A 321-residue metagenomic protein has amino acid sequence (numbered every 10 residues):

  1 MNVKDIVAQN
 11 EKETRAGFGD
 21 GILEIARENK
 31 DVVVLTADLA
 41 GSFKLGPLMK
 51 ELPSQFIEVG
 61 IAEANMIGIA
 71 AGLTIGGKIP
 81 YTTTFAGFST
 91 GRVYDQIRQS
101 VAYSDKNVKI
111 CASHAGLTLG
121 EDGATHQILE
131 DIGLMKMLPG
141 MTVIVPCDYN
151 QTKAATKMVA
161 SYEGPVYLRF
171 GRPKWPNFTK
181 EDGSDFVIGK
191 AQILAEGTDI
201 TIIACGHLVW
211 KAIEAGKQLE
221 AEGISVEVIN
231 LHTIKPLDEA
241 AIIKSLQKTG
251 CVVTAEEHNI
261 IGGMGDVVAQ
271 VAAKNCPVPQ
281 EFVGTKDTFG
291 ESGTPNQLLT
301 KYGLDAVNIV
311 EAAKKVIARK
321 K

Functional and structural regions predicted by a protein language model:
M1-R169, K174: Thiamine diphosphate
N2-K4, R15-G17, E28-D31, G41-K50 (+2 more regions): Thiamine diphosphate
